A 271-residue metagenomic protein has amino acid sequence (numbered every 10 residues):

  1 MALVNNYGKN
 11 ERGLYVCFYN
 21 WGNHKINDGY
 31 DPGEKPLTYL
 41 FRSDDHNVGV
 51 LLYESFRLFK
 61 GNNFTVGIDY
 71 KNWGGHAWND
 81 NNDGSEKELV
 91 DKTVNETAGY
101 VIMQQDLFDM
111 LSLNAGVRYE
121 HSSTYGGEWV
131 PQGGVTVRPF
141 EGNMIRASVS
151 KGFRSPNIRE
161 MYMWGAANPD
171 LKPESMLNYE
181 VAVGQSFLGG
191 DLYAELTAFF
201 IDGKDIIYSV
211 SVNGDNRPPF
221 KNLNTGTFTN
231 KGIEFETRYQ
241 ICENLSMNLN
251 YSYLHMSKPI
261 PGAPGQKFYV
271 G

Functional and structural regions predicted by a protein language model:
M1, R12-L14, G22-D28, N72-N79 (+7 more regions): Outer-membrane beta-barrel proteins
M1-N6, S43, K92, R138 (+4 more regions): Outer-membrane beta-barrel signature, preferentially recognizing the C-terminal barrel domain of Gram-negative
M1-Y125, R138, E195-A198, N248: Face-selective signature of the C-terminal outer-membrane beta-barrel domain
G8-K9, F59-K60, L107-D109, F140-G142 (+4 more regions): Short coil turns and loop connectors of transmembrane beta-barrels in diderm outer membranes and organellar homologs
Y19-N23, Y70-H76, N95-T97, V117-S123 (+6 more regions): Transmembrane beta-strands of outer-membrane beta-barrel pores
G29-L37, N81-V90, P131-G134, Y162-N168 (+2 more regions): Flexible, surface-exposed loop regions and adjacent strand-edge segments of Gram-negative outer-membrane beta-barrel
M103, L111-A115, G133-V135, I145-A147 (+3 more regions): Hydrophobic packing within well-folded, soluble alpha/beta domains
D106-L113, F200-D202, L223-G271: Gram-negative outer-membrane beta-barrel transporters
